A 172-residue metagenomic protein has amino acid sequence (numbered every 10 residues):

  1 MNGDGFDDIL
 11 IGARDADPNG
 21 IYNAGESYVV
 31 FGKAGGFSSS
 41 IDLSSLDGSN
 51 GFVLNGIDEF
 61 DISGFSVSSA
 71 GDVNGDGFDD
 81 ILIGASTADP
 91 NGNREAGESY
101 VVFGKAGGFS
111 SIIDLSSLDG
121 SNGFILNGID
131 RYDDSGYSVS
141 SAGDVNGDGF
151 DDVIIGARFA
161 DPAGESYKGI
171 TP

Functional and structural regions predicted by a protein language model:
M1-P172: Conserved beta-strand/short-helix segments that make up beta-rich extracellular adhesion/recognition modules
